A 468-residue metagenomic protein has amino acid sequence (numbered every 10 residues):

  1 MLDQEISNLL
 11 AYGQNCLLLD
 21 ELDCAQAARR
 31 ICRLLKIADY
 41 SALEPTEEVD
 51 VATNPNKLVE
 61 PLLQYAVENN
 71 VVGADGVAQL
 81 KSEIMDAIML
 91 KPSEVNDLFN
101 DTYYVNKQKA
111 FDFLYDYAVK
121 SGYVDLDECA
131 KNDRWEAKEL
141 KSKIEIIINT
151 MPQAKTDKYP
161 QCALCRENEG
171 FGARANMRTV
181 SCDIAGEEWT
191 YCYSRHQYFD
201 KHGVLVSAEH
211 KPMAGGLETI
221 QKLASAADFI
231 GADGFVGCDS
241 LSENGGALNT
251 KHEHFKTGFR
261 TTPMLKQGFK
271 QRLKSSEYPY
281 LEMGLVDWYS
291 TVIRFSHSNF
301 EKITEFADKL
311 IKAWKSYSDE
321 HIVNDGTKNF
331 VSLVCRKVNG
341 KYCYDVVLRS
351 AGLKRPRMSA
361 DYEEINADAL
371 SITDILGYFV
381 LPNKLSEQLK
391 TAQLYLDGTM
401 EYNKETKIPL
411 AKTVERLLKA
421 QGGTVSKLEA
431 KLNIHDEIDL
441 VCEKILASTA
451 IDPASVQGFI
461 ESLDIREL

Functional and structural regions predicted by a protein language model:
M1-M213, R272, E277, D287-Y289 (+2 more regions): Active-site microenvironments that recognize anionic phosphate/pyrophosphate groups
A173-N176, T219-I220, D239-S242: Short acidic (Asp/Glu) patches
T179-S181, C192-S194, S225, N244-G246 (+1 more regions): A generic local secondary-structure boundary/capping motif
Y191-S194, T219-A227, K274-L281: Structured alpha-helical segments in the cores of large, soluble enzyme domains
A208-V236: Helical scaffold of the NTase/Pol beta-like nucleotidyltransferase catalytic core
D228-S242, L353-M358: Conserved short secondary-structure elements within globular domains
D233-S240, N244-N249, T257-K309, K315-S318: Catalytic or ion-translocation cores adjacent to nucleophile or general acid/base/metal-coordination motifs in diverse
